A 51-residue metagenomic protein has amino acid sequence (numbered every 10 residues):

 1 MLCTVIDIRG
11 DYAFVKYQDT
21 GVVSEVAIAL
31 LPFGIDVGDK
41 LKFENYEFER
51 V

Functional and structural regions predicted by a protein language model:
M1-I8: Structural detector for short beta-strands of small beta-barrel domains
D11-V15: Short aromatic-glycine-enriched beta-strand elements
G21-L30: A short macromolecule-binding patch
Y46-V51: Short, Lys/Arg- and Gly-enriched loop/turn segments at beta-strand edges
